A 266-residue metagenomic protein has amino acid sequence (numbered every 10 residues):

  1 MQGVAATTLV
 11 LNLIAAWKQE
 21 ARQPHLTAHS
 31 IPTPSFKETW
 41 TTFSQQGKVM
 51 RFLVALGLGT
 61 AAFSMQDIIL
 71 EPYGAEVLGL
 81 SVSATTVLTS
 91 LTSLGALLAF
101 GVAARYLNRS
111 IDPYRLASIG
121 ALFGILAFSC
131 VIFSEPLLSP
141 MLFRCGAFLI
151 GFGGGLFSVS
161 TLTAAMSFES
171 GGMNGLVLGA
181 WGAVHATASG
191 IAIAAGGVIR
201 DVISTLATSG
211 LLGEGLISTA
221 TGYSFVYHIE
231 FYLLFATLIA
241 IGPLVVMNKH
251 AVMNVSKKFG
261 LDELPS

Functional and structural regions predicted by a protein language model:
M1-A5, D201-L233: A membrane-interface helix-boundary motif in multi-pass transporters
A5-H25, T237-V245: C-terminal membrane-cytosol helix-exit motif in multi-pass small-molecule transporters
E20-L53, S256-S266: Juxtamembrane intracellular "pre-TM" segments in multi-pass secondary transporters
I68-T85: Short amphipathic helix-loop junctions that connect adjacent transmembrane helices in Major Facilitator Superfamily/SLC
V82-S83, E169-V184: Loop-to-transmembrane helix entry/capping segments in MFS-fold secondary transporters and related SLC/MFSD carriers
L98-R115: Helix-to-loop junctions at the C-terminal end of transmembrane segments in multipass secondary transporters
L122-L138: C-terminal ends and interior cores of transmembrane alpha-helices in multi-pass membrane transporters/permeases
L156-S170: Intracellular juxtamembrane helix-capping segments at the cytosolic ends of symmetry-related transmembrane helices
